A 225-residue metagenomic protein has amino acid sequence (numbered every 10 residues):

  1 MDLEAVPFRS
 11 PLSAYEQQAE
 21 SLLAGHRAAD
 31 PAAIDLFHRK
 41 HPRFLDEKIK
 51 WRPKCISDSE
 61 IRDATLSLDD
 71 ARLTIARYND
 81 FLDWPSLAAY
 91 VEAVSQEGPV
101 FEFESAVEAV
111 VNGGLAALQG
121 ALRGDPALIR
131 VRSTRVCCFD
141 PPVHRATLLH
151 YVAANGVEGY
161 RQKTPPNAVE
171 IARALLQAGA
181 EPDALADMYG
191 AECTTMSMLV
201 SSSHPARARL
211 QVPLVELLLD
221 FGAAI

Functional and structural regions predicted by a protein language model:
M1-G120, G124, Q162-K163: Intrinsically disordered, low-complexity eukaryotic regions enriched in glycine, serine and charged residues
R27, E92, A180, H204 (+1 more regions): Hydrophobic/aromatic-lined pockets within catalytic cores
D70-T74, S86, T147, E170 (+1 more regions): Amphipathic alpha-helical interaction segments
A89-Y90, T164, M188, V212 (+1 more regions): "Short basic amphipathic alpha-helical interaction patches in structured regions
E97-V111, R130-Q162, A184-P205: Ankyrin-repeat boundary/"N-cap" motif
G120-L128, R135, E170-E181, P213-A224: Ankyrin repeat domain, specifically the short helix-to-loop turn at the C-terminus of the second helix of each repeat
